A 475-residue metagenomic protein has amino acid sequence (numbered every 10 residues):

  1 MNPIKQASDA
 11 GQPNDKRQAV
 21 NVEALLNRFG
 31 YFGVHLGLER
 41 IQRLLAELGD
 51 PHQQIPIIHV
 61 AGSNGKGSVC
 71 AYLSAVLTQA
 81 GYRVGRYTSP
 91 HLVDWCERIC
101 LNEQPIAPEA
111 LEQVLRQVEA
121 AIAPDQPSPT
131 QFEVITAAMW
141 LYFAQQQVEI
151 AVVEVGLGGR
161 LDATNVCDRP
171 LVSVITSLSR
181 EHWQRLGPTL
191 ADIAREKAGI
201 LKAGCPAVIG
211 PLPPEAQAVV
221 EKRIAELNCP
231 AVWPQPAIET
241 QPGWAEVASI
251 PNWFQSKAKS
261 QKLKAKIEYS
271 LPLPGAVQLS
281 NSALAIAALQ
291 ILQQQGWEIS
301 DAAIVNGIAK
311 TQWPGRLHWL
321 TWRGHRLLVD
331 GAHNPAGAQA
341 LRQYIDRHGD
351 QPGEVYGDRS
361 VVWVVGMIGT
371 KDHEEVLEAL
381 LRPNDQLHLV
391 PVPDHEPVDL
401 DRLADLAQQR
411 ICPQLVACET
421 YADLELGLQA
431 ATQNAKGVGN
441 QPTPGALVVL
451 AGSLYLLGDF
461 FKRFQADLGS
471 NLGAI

Functional and structural regions predicted by a protein language model:
M1-G62, V69-A80, Y87, A123 (+1 more regions): Short functional linear segments
F32-V34, L38, Q42-Q53, Q79-D168 (+2 more regions): ATP-dependent carboxylate-amine ligase catalytic core
T88-P90, G210-P211, R223-G243, L271-A276 (+6 more regions): Beta-strand->loop->alpha-helix junctions that form or flank phosphate-binding loops in nucleotide-handling enzymes
Q126, Q147-E154, P170-Y269, S282 (+1 more regions): Acidic, Mg2+-coordinating active-site environments of NTP-dependent enzymes
I150-V153, L161-V174, L178-H182, D192 (+1 more regions): Nucleotide phosphate-binding/pyrophosphate-handling subdomain across enzymes that bind or process nucleotide phosphates
P213-V232, Q241-I250, R326-L327, P335 (+1 more regions): C-terminal helical cap/extension that packs against the catalytic core of soluble nucleotide-cofactor enzymes
P393-E396, N471-I475: Short, flexible loop segments at boundaries between secondary-structure elements
S453: Active-site-proximal loop/hinge segments that shape catalytic or ion-binding/gating pockets
